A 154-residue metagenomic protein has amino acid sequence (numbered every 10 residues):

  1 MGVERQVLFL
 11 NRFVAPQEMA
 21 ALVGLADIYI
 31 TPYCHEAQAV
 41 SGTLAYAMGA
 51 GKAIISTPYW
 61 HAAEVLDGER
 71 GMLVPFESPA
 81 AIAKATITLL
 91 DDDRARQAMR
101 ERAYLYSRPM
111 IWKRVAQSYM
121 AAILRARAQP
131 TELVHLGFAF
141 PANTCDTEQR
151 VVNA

Functional and structural regions predicted by a protein language model:
M1-F13, Q17: Nucleotide-activated donor-binding/catalytic signature segment of Leloir-type glycosyltransferases, i.e., the conserved
N11, T31-A39, P58: Short Ser/Thr-rich beta->loop micro-motif in glycosyltransferases that lines and helps position the nucleotide-sugar
A21-A26, Y119: Short alpha-helical donor nucleotide-sugar binding micro-motif in glycosyltransferases
I28, M48-G49, A53-S56: Short hydrophobic beta-strand element within catalytic cores of glycosyltransferases and related nucleotide-activated
V40, Y59-L73: Short acidic/histidine- and often glycine-rich active-site loop of Leloir-type glycosyltransferases that engages
G68, M72-P79, T88-D93: Conserved acidic donor-binding segment of nucleotide-sugar-dependent glycosyltransferases
A81, T88, A95-P109, A121: A short, well-ordered alpha-helix in the C-terminal region of glycosyltransferases
W112-R150: C-terminal alpha-helical cap of glycosyltransferases
